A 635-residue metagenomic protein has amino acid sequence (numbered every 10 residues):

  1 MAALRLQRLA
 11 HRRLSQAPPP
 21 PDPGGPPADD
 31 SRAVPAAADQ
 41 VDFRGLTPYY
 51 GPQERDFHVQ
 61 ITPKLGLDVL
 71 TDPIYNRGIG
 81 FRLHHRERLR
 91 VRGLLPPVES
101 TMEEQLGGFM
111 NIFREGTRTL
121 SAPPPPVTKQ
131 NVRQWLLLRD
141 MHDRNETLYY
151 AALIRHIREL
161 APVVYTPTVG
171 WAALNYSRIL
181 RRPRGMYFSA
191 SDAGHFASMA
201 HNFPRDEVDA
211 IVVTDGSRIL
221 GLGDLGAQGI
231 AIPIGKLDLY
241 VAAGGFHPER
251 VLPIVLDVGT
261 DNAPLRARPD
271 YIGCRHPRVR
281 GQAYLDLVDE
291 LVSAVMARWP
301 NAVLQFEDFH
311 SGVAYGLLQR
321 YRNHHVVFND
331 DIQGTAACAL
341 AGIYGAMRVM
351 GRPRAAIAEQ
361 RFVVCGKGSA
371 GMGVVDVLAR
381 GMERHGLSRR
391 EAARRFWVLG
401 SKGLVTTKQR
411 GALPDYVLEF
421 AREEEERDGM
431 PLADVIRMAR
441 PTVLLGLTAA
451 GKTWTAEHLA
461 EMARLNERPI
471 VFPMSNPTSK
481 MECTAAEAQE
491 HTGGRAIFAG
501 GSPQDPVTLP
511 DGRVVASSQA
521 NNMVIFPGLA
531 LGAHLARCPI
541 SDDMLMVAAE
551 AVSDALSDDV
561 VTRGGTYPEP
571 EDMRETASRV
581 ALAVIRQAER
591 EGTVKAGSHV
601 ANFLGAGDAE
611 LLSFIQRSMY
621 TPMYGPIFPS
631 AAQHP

Functional and structural regions predicted by a protein language model:
M1-H11: N-terminal chloroplast transit peptides
L9, D30-V326, L612, Q616 (+1 more regions): N-terminal ligand-binding/catalytic initiation module
Y75-N76, D330-D331, M347-P353, P469 (+4 more regions): Adenosine-phosphate binding glycine-rich loop
E87, V91-L94, R181, S217 (+14 more regions): Generic secondary-structure signature for well-ordered alpha-helical cores
M199, G221-I232, A263-D270, A314-R320 (+7 more regions): Short acidic, glycine/serine/threonine-rich loops at helix termini
H324, N329-V443, K595, H634: Glycine-rich phosphate/diphosphate-binding loop of Rossmann-like nucleotide-binding domains
P431-R440, A449-I470: Rossmann-fold NAD(P) dinucleotide-binding segment
